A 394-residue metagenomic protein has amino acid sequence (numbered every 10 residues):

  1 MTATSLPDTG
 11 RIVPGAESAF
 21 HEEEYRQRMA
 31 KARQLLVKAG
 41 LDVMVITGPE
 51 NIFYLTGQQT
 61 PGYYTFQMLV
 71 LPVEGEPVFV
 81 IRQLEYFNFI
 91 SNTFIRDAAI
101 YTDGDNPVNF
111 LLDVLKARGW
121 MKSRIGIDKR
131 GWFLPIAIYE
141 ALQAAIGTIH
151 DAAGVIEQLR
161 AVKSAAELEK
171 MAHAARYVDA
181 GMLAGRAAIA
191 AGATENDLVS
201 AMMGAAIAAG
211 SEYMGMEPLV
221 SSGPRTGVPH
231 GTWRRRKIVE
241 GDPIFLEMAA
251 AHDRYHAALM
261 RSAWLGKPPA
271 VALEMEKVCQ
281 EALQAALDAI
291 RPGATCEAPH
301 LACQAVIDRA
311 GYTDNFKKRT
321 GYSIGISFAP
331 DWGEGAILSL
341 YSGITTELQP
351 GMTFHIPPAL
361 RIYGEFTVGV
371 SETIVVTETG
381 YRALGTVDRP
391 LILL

Functional and structural regions predicted by a protein language model:
M1-L394: Active-site neighborhoods and metal-handling regions in enzymes and metal-associated proteins
